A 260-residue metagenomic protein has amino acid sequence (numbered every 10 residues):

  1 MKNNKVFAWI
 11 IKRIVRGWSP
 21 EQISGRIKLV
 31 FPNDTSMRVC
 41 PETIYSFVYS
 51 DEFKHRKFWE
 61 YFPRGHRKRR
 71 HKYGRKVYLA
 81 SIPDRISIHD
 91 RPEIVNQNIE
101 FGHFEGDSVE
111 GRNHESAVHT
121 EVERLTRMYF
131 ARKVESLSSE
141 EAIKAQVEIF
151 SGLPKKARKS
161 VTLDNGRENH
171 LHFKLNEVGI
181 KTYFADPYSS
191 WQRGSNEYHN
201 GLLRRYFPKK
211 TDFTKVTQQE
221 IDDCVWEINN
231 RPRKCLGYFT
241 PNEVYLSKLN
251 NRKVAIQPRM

Functional and structural regions predicted by a protein language model:
M1-P187, W191-S195, L202-D212, W226 (+3 more regions): Secondary-structure boundary/capping micro-motif
P20, P41, Q218, Y238-P241: Structural motif detector for alpha-helix initiation sites
T211-I221: Short, charged, surface-exposed loops that flank catalytic or proteolytic processing sites
D223-V225, P232-P241: P-loop NTPase motor core of the ASCE superfamily
N242-K248: A glycine-rich phosphate-binding loop feature that marks nucleotide/adenosyl-phosphate handling sites
